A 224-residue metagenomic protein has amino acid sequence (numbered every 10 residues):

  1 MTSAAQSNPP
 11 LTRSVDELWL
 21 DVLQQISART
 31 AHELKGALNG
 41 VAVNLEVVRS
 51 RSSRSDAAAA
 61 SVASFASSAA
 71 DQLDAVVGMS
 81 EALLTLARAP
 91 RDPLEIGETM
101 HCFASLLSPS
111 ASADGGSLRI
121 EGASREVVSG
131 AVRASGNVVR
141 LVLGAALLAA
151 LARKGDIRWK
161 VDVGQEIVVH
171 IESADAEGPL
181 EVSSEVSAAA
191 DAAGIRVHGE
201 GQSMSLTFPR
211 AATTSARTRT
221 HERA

Functional and structural regions predicted by a protein language model:
T2-I26, L34-D74, A131: Histidine phosphotransfer helical core of two-component systems
T2-L11, R153-D156, A176-A224: Flexible, glycine-/charge-rich segments associated with ATP-binding catalytic modules
D21-V43, A131-I157, V182-A192: Conserved ATP-binding N-box helix of the HATPase_c
A60-S117: Conserved DHp (HisKA) dimerization/phosphotransfer helix of two-component histidine kinases, i.e., the long coiled-coil
A89, S124-S129, D156, S203: Conserved catalytic core of two-component sensor histidine kinases, primarily the HATPase_c ATP-binding
S117-R133, G164: Conserved catalytic submotifs in the C-terminal HATPase_c
R119, R158-K160, H198: Short beta-strand patches within cytosolic ATPase/nucleotide-binding catalytic cores
G136, K154-S173: Short beta-strand/loop element within the Bergerat-fold HATPase_c
